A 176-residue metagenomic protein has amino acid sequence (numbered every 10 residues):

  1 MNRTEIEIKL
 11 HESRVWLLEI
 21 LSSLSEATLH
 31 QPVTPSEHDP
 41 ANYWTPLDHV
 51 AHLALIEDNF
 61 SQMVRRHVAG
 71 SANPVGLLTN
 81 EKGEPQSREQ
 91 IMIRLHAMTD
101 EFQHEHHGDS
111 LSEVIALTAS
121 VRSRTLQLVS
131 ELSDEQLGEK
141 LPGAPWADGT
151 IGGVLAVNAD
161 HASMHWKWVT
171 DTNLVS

Functional and structural regions predicted by a protein language model:
M1-L18: Extreme N-terminal tail/first-helix region
N2-E7, V50, G108-I115, G152-L155: Active-site rim elements
I8, E12, L55, N59 (+5 more regions): Generic recognition of short, well-ordered alpha-helical interface segments
K9, I20, E84-L137: Acidic/histidine-rich alpha-helical segments that form the ligand environment of transition-metal centers
L24-L29, S133: Residues that cap or delimit alpha-helices
P32-I93, S123-S176: Short, contiguous alpha-helical
